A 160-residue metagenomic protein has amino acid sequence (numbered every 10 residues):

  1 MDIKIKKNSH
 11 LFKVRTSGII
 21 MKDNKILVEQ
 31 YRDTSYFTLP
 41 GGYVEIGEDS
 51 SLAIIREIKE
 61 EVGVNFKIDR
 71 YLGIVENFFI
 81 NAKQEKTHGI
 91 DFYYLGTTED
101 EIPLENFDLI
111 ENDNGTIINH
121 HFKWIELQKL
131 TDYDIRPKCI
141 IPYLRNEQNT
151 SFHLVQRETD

Functional and structural regions predicted by a protein language model:
M1-S17: Acidic, metal-coordinating catalytic segment for phosphate/diphosphate chemistry, firing primarily on the Nudix
N8-F12, Q84-I90, N114-N119: A generic structural micro-feature
G18, Y71, F92-G96: A structural signal for short, well-ordered beta-strand segments
I20, L95-T97, K123-E126: Short, well-ordered beta-strand micro-motif
K22-E60: Conserved Nudix-box catalytic region and its N-terminal flanking loop in Nudix hydrolases and closely related
S35-F37, P103, L109-D160: Nudix hydrolase/Nudix homology domain
N65-I74: A short coil-to-beta-strand element that immediately follows conserved catalytic motifs
F79-F107: Active-site-adjacent beta-strand/loop module that shapes the phosphate/pyrophosphate-binding cleft
